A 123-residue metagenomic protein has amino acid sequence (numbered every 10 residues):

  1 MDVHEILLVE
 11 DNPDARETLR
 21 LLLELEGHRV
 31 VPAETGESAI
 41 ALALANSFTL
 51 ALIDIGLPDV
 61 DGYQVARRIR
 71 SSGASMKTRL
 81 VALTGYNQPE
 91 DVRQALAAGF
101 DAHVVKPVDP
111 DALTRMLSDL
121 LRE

Functional and structural regions predicted by a protein language model:
E10: Conserved acidic carboxylate
P13-V31: Two-component/phosphorelay signaling modules centered on CheY-like receiver
P32-L50, R93: Acidic, metal-coordinating helix/loop segments flanking the phosphotransfer/catalytic sites of two-component signaling
T35-S38, D61-V65: Acidic catalytic/metal-coordinating carboxylates
P58, Q88: The feature encodes the CheY-like receiver
E90, V108-L117: C-terminal output helix
